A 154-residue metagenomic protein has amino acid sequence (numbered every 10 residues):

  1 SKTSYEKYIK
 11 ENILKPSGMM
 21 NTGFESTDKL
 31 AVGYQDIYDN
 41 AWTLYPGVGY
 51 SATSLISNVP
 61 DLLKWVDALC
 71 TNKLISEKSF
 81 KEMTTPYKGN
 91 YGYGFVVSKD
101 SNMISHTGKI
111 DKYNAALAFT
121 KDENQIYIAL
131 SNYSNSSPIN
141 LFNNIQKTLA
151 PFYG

Functional and structural regions predicted by a protein language model:
S1-D111, A115: Short, surface-exposed loop or secondary-structure junction motifs that flank catalytic or metal-binding residues
F24-S26, E82, D122-N124, N144-K147: Short, charged/polar low-complexity linear motifs in solvent-exposed/disordered segments
L30, Y87-K88, I128-A129, P138 (+1 more regions): Short, intrinsically disordered/low-complexity patches at protein termini and at juxtamembrane boundaries
D100-N102, S134-G154: Short, gly/Ser/Thr-rich active-site loops of penicillin-recognizing serine hydrolases
A115-S134: Short, well-ordered beta-strand elements
